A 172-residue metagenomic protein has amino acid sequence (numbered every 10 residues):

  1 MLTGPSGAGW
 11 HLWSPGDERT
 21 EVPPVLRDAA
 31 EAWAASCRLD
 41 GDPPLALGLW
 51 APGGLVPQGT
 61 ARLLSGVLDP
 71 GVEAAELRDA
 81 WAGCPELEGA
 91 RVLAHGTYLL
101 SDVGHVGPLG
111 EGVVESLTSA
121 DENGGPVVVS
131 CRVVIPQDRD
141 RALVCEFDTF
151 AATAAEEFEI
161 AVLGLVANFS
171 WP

Functional and structural regions predicted by a protein language model:
M1-P172: N-terminal targeting sequences that direct proteins away from the cytosol to non-cytosolic compartments
